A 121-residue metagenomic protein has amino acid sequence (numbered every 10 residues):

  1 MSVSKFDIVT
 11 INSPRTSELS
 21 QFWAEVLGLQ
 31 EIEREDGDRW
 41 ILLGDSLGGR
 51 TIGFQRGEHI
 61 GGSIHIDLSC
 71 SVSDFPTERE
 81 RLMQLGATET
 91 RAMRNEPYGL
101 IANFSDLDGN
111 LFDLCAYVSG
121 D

Functional and structural regions predicted by a protein language model:
S2-S4, I8-I11, I32, L42-G44 (+3 more regions): Vicinal oxygen chelate
F6, G61-I66: Eukaryotic phosphotyrosine signaling hubs
T10-N12, D67-S71: Short hydrophobic/aromatic beta-strand micro-patches that form the beta-sheet surface supporting nucleotide- or nucleic
R15-Q30, L82-Q84: Amphipathic alpha-helical segments
R15-T16, D74, I101: Residue-level preference for nonpolar/small residues embedded in alpha-helices
D38-W40: Short interaction-hotspot residues at assembly and binding interfaces
S46-R50, H59-G61, S71-P76: Short, charged/polar surface micro-motifs in flexible loops or helix N-caps
